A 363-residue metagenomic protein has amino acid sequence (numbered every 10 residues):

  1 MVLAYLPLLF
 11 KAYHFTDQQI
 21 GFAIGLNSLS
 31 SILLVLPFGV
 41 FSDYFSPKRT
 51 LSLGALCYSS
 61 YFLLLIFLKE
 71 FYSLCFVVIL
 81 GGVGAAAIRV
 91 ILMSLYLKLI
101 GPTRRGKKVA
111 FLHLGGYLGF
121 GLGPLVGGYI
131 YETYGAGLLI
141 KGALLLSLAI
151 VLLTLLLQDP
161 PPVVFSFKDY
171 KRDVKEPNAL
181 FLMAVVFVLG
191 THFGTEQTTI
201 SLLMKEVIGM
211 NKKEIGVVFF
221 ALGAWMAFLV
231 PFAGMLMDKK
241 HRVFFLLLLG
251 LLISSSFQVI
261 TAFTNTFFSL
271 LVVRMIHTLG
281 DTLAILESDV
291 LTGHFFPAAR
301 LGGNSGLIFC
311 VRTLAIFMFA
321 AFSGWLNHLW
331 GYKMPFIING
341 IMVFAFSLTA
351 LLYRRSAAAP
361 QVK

Functional and structural regions predicted by a protein language model:
M1-S28, L180-F181, V185, G190-I208 (+1 more regions): Helix-loop boundary and gating motifs at the non-cytosolic
F10-K11, F41-S42, Y129-Y134, M204-K205 (+2 more regions): Interfacial helix-cap and linker-helix signal at transmembrane-aqueous boundaries of multi-pass secondary transporters
L34-S46, V230-R242, N327: Helix-to-loop junctions at the C-terminal end of transmembrane segments in multipass secondary transporters
R49-L63, L144, F245-V259: Structural signature of the two symmetry-related core transmembrane helices
I79-G115, L291: Cytoplasmic helix-loop-helix junction between adjacent transmembrane helices in 12-TM secondary transporters
L138-L155, F336-L351: Symmetry-related core transmembrane helices of the 12-TM Major Facilitator Superfamily/SLC fold
Q158-M183: Juxtamembrane intracellular "pre-TM" segments in multi-pass secondary transporters
R300-H328: A late C-terminal transmembrane helix in Major Facilitator Superfamily
